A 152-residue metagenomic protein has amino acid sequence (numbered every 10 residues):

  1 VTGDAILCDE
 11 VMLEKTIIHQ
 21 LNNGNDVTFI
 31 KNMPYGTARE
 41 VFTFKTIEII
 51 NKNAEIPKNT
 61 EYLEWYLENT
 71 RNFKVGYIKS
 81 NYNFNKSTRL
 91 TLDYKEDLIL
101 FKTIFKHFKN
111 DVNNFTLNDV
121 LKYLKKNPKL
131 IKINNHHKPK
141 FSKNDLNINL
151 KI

Functional and structural regions predicted by a protein language model:
V1-G3: Active-site acidic Asp-centered loop
A5, R39, E55, R89-L90: A residue-level structural signature of the nucleotidyltransferase/glycosyltransferase Rossmann-like core
A5-P34: Conserved donor-nucleotide/metal-binding helix-loop-beta segment in metal-dependent transferases, i.e., the alpha-helix
E14, I18-N22, E48-K52, T103-K106 (+3 more regions): Replace "anionic and nucleotidyl ligands
K15-D26, T43-N59, Y66-N69: Basic phosphate/pyrophosphate-binding loop/patch that engages nucleotide-derived ligands
V27-R39, N83-K86: A recurrent flexible, glycine/aromatic-enriched loop bordering the glycosyltransferase active site that acts as
F42-T43, E64-I152: Conserved alpha/beta core of the MobA/IspD/sugar-nucleotide pyrophosphorylase nucleotidyltransferase superfamily
